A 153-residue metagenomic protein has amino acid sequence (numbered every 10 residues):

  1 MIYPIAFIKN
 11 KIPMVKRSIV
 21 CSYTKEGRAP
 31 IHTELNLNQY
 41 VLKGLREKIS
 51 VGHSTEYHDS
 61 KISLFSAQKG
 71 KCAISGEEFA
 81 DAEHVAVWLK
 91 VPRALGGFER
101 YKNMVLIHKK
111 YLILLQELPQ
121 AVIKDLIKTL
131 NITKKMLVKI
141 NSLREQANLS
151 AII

Functional and structural regions predicted by a protein language model:
M1-I153: Non-catalytic terminal/accessory segments
